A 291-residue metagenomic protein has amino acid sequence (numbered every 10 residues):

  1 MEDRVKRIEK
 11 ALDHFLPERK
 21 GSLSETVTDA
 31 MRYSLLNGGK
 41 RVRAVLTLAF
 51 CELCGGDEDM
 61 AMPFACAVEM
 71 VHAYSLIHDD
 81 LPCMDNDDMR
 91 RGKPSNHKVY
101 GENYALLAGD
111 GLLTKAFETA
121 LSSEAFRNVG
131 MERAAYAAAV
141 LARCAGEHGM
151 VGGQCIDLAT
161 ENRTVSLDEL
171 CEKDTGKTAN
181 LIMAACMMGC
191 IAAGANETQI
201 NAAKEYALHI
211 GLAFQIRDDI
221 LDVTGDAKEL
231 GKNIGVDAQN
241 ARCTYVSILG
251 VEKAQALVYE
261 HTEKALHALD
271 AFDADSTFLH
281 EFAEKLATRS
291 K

Functional and structural regions predicted by a protein language model:
M1-P17: N-terminal amphipathic/basic leader segments beginning at the initiator methionine
P17-L269, T277-A287: Mg2+-dependent prenyl diphosphate-binding active-site environment of isoprenoid biosynthetic enzymes
F272: Short arginine-rich
